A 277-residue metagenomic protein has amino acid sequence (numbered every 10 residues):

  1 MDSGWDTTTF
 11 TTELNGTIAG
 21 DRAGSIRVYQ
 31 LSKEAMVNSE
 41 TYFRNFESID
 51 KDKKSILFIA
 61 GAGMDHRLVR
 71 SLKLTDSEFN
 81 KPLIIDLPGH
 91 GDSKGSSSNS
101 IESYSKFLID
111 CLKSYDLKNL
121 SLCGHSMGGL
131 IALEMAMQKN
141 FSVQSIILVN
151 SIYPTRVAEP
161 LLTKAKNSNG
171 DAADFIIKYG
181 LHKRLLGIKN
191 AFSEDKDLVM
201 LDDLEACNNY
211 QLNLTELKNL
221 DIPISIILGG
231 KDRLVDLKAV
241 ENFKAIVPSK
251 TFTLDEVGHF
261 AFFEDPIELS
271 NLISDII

Functional and structural regions predicted by a protein language model:
R44-K94: Conserved HGGG/HGGXW glycine-rich cap/lid loop of the alpha/beta-hydrolase fold
A60-A62, L120, G124-S126, G229: Conserved alpha/beta-hydrolase "nucleophile elbow" surrounding the catalytic nucleophile
K81-C123, N271: Active-site loop/oxyanion-hole signature of alpha/beta-hydrolase fold enzymes
L130-D174: Flexible "cap/lid" loop of the alpha/beta hydrolase fold
P160-N219: Conserved alpha/beta-hydrolase catalytic His-Asp/Glu region
L220, I226-L228, D232: Short beta-strand/loop motif that positions the catalytic acidic residue of the alpha/beta-hydrolase fold
R233-A239: Conserved alpha/beta-hydrolase "acid-adjacent" motif
V257-S270: Catalytic histidine-centered segment of alpha/beta-hydrolase-like enzymes
